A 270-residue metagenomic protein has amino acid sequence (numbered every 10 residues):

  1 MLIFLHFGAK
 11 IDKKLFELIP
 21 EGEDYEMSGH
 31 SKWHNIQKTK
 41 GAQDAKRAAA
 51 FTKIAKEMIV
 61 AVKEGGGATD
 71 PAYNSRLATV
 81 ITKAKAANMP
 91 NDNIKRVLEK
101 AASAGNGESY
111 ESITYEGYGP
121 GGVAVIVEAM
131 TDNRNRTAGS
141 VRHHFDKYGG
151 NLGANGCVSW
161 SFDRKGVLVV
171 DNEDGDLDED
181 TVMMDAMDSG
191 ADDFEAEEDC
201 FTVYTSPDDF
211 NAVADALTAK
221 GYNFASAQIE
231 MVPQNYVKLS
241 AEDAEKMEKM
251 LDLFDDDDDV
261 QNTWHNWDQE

Functional and structural regions predicted by a protein language model:
M1-I3, K13, A61-E64, D171-N172: Short regulatory "switch" loops immediately downstream of catalytic or recognition motifs within protein catalytic
I3-H6, K10-D24: Short, positively charged and aromatic/hydrophobic N-terminal segments
E23-G153, V158-V167, D268: N-terminal cationic and glycine-rich segments that engage phosphates or anionic surfaces
V167-E270: Positively charged, low-complexity, intrinsically disordered RNA-binding extensions
